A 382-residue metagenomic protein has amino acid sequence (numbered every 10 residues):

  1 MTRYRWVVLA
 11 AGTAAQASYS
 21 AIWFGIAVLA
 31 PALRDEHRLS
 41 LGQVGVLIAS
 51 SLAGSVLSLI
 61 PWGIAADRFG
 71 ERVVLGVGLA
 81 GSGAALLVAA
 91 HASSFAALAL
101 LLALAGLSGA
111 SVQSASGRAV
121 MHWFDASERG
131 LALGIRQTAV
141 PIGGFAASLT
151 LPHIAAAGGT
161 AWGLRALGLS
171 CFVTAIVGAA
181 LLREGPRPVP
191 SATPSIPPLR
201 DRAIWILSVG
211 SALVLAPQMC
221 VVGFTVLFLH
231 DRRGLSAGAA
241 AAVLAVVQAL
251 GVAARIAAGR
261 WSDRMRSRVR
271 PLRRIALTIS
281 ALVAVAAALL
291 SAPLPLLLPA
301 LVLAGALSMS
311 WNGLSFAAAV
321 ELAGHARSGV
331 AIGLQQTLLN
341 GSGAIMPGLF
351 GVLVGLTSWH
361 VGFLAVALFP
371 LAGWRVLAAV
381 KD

Functional and structural regions predicted by a protein language model:
I26-A27, I204-A245, V252: Extracytoplasmic gate region of multi-pass secondary transporters
L57-S93: Conserved MFS/SLC helix-loop-helix module at the cytosolic interface between two early adjacent transmembrane helices
S58-G70, R255-S267, V354: Helix-to-loop junctions at the C-terminal end of transmembrane segments in multipass secondary transporters
R68-G78, R264-L277: Cytoplasmic membrane-interface "Motif A"-like loop-to-helix N-cap segments of 12-TM Major Facilitator Superfamily
L101-A139: Cytoplasmic helix-loop-helix junction between adjacent transmembrane helices in 12-TM secondary transporters
I135-L182: Helix-loop-helix hairpin linking two adjacent transmembrane segments in secondary transporters
V269-S315: C-terminal transmembrane helical hairpin of 12-TM major facilitator-type secondary transporters
L322-L356: A late C-terminal transmembrane helix in Major Facilitator Superfamily
